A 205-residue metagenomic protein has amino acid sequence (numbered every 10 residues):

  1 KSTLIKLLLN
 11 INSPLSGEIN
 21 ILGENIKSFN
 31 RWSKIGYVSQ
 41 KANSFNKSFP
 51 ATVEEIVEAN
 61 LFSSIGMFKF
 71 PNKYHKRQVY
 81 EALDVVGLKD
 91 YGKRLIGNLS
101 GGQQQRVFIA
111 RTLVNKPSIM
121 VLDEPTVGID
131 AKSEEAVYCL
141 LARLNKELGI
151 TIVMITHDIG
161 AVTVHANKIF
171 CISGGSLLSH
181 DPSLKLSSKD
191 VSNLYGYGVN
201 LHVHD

Functional and structural regions predicted by a protein language model:
L9: Helix-to-loop junction immediately C-terminal to a conserved catalytic motif
G17-R31: Conserved ABC transporter NBD signature motif
E58, N72-Y91: Conserved ABC ATPase "signature" region
L95-L99, Q103: Conserved ABC ATPase signature
K116: Conserved catalytic motifs of ABC-family nucleotide-binding domains
M120-D123: Catalytic Walker B motif of ABC-type/P-loop ATPase nucleotide-binding domains
I169-P182: H-loop (His-switch) and adjacent beta-strand-loop-beta switch element of ABC-type ATPase nucleotide-binding domains
